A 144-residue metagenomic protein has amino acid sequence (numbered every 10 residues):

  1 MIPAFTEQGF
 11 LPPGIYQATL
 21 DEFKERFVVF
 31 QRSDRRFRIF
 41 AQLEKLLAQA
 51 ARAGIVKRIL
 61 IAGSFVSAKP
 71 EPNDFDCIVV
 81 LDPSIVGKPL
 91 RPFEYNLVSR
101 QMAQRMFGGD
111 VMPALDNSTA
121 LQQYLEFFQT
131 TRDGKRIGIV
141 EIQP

Functional and structural regions predicted by a protein language model:
M1-L60, V66-N73, L81-P144: Catalytic core of pol beta-like nucleotidyltransferases
